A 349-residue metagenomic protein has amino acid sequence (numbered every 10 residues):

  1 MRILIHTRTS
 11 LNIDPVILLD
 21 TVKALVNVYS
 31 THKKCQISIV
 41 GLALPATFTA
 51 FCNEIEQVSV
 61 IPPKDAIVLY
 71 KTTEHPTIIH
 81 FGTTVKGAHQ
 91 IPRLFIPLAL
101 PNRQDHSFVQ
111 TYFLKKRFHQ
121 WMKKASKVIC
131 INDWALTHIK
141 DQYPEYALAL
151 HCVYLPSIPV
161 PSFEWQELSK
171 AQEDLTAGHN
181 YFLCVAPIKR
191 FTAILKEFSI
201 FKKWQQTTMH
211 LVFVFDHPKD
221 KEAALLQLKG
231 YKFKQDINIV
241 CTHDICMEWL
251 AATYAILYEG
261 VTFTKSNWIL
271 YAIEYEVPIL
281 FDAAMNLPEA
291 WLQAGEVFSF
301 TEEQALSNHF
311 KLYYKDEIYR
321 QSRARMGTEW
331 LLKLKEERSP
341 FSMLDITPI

Functional and structural regions predicted by a protein language model:
L4-H6, L175-R190, L195-F198: Conserved donor-binding/catalytic core segment of Leloir-type glycosyltransferases
E56, A223-H243: Nucleotide-activated donor-binding/catalytic signature segment of Leloir-type glycosyltransferases, i.e., the conserved
F108-V128, A251: Membrane-proximal helix-turn-helix segments that form the acceptor-binding/catalytic region of lipid-linked
K123-A149: A short, active-site helix/loop in glycosyltransferases that binds the activated sugar's phosphate group
K140, Y154-E173: Acidic anion/phosphate-binding donor-loop and adjacent secondary structure in glycosyltransferase catalytic cores
E248-T264, V277: Acidic donor-binding loop of glycosyltransferase active sites
G295-E303, Y313-E317: Conserved acidic donor-binding segment of nucleotide-sugar-dependent glycosyltransferases
K315-T347: A charged, aromatic-enriched C-terminal amphipathic alpha-helix characteristic of glycosyltransferases across folds
